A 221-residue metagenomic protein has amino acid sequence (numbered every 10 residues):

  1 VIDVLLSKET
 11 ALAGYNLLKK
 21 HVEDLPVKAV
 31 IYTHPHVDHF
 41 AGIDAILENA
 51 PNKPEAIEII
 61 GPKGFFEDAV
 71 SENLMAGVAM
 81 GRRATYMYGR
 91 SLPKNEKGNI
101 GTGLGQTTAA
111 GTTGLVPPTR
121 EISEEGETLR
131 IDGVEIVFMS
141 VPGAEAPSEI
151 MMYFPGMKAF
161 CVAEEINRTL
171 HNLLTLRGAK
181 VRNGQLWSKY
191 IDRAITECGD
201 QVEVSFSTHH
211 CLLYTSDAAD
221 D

Functional and structural regions predicted by a protein language model:
V1-V30, E72-R82: Pre-active-site segment of Zn-dependent metallo-hydrolases
D3-K8, G114-P117, G126-Y214: Metallo-beta-lactamase
A11-L12, G42-I43, A69-L74, I150 (+2 more regions): Short, solvent-exposed loop/turn and secondary-structure capping segments
V27-F40: Metallo-beta-lactamase
A41-N49: Metal-dependent catalytic neighborhoods of phosphoester/phosphodiester hydrolases
P54-I57: A short helix->loop->beta-strand "cap" motif at the edges of active sites that frequently abuts
I60, E67-V141, L186-D192: Metallo-beta-lactamase
Y214-D221: Conserved small/polar residues in nucleotide/adenosyl-binding loops
